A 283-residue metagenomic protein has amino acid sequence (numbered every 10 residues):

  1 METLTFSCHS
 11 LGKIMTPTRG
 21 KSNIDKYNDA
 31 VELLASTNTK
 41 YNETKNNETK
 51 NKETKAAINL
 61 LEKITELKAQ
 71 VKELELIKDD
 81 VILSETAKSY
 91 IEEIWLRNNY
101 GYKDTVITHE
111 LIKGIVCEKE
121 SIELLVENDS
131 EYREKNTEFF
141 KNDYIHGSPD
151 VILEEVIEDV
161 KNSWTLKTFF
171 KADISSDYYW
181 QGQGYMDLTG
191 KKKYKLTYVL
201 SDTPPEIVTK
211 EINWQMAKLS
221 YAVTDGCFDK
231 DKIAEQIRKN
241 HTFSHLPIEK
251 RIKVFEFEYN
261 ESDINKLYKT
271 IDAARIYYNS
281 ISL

Functional and structural regions predicted by a protein language model:
M1-V116, E120, L124, P205 (+3 more regions): Charged, glycine-rich intrinsically disordered N-terminal tails and low-complexity linkers that flank
N128-R275: Nucleic-acid nuclease catalytic cores
A273-L283: C-terminal helix/juxtamembrane-tail motif
